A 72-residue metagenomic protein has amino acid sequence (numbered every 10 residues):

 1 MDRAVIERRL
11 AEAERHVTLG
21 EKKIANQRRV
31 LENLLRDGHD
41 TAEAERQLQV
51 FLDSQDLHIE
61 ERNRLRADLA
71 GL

Functional and structural regions predicted by a protein language model:
M1-L72: Anionic, Ser/Thr-rich low-complexity intrinsically disordered regions
